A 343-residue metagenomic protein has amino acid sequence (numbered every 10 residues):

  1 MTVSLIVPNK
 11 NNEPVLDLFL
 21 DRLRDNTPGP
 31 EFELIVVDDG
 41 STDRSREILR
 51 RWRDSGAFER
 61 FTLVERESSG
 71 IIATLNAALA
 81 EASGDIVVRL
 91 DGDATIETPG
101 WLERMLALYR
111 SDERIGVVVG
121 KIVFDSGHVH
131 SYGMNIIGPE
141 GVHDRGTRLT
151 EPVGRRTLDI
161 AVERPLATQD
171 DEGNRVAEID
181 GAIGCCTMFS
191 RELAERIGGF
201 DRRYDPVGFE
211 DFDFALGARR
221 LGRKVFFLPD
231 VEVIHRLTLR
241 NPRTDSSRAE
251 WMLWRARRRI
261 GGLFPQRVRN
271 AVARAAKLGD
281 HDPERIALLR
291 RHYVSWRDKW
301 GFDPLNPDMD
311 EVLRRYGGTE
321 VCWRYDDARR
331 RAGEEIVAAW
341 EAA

Functional and structural regions predicted by a protein language model:
D21-E31: Short, acidic, metal-binding catalytic loop of nucleotide-sugar glycosyltransferases
E31-G40, T62-E65: Short beta-strand/loop segment that forms part of the nucleotide-sugar
D38-E47, T95: A conserved acidic beta->alpha catalytic loop
R66-A82: Glycine-rich, basic loop-to-helix element that forms the pyrophosphate-binding segment of sugar-nucleotide handling
V87: Short aromatic/hydrophobic "clamp" motif used to bind/position activated sugar donors
T98-L149: Conserved donor NDP-sugar-binding/catalytic core segment of glycosyltransferases
R104-M105, D180-G198, Y204-E232: A short, conserved alpha-helix in the catalytic core of glycosyltransferases
G116-V117, S126-G127, P139-A177, M188 (+2 more regions): C-terminal, non-catalytic tails of nucleotide-sugar-dependent glycosyltransferases
